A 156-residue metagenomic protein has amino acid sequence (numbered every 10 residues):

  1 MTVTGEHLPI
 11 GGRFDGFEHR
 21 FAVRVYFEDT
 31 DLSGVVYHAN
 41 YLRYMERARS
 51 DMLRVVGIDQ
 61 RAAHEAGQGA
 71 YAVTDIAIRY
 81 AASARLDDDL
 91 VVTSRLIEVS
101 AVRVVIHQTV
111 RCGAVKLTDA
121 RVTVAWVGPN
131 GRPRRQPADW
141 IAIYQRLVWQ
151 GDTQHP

Functional and structural regions predicted by a protein language model:
T2-V73, P129-P156: Hot-dog-fold acyl-thioester-processing enzymes
F27, H107-T109, V124: Generic short beta-strand
M52-V99, R103-V104, T118-D119, V124-A125: Hydrophobic beta-strand-centered segment that forms part of the acyl-chain substrate-binding groove
